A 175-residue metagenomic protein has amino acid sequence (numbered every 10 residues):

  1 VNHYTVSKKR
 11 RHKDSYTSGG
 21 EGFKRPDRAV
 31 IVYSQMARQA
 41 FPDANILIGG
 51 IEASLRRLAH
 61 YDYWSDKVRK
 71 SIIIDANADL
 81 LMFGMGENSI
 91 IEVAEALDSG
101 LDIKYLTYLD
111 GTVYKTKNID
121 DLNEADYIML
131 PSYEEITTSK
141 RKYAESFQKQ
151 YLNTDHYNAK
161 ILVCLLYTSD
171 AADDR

Functional and structural regions predicted by a protein language model:
V1-R25: A solvent-exposed, charged loop/short amphipathic helix patch at secondary-structure junctions
I31-R38, A94: Generic structural signal for well-ordered alpha-helices, preferentially at hydrophobic/aromatic core positions
F41-I48: Short beta-strand/loop segments at the ligand-binding rim of alpha/beta enzyme cores
G50, L58-I72: Short, glycine/polar-rich helix-capping loops at beta-to-alpha or helix-loop-helix junctions that flank or form
D79: Conserved, mostly hydrophobic/aromatic
M85-D98: Two-component system phosphotransfer/interaction surface
K117-L165: Extended catalytic-interface subdomain
Y167-A172: Conserved small/polar residues in nucleotide/adenosyl-binding loops
